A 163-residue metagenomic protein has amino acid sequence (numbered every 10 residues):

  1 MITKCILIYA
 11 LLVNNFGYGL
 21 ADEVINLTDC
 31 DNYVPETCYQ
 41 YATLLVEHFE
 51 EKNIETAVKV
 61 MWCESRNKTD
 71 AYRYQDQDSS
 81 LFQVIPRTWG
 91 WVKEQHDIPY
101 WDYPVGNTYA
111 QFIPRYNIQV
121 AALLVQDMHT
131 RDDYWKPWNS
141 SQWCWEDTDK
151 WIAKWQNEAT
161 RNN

Functional and structural regions predicted by a protein language model:
M1-T3: N-terminal hydrophobic targeting signals that begin at the initiator methionine
C5-N67: Export/targeting segments at the very N-terminus of extracytoplasmic proteins
A71-R73: Short, solvent-exposed loop/turn and secondary-structure capping segments
Q75-F82, P86-N163: Catalytic and binding regions of secreted/periplasmic enzymes and modules that target cell-wall glycans
